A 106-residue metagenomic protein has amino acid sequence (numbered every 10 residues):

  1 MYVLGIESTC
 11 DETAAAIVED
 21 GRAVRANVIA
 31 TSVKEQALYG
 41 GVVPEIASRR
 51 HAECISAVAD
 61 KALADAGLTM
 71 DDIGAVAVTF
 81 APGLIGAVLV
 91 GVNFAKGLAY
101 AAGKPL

Functional and structural regions predicted by a protein language model:
M1-L106: Short acidic/glycine-rich loops and adjacent helix/strand connectors that line catalytic pockets where negatively
